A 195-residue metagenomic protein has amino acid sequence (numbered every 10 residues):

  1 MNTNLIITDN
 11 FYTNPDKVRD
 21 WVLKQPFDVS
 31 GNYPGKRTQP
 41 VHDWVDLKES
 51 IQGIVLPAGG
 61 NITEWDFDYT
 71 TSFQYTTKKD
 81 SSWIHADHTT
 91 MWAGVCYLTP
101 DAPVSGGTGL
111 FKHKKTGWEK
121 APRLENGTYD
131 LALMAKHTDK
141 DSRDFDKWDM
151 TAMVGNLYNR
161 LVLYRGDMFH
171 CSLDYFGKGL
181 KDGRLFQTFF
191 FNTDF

Functional and structural regions predicted by a protein language model:
M1-I84, G107-T108, K114: Non-heme Fe(II)/2-oxoglutarate
K78-F195: Catalytic core of non-heme Fe(II) oxygenases with the double-stranded beta-helix
